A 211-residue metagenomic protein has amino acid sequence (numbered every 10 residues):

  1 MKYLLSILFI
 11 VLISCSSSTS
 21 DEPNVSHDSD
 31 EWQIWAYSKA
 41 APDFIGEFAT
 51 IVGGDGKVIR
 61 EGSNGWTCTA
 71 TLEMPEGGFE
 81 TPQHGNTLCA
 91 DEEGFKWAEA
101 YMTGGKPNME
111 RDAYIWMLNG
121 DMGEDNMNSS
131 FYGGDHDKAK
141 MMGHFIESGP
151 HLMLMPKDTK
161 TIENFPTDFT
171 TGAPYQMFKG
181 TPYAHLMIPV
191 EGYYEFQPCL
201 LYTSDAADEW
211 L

Functional and structural regions predicted by a protein language model:
M1-L4: Positively charged n-region of N-terminal signal peptides that target proteins for export
I13-S14: C-terminal motif of bacterial Sec signal peptides marking the signal peptidase cleavage site
S17: Short, conserved catalytic or interaction motifs in soluble domains
P23-G104: N-terminal secretory signal peptides
P82-G133: Mid-length scaffold segments of soluble, non-membrane domains
G120-Q197: Beta-strand-rich cores of mature extracytoplasmic or soluble domains
Y202-L211: Single conserved hydrophobic/aromatic residue that forms the stacking wall/gate of nucleotide- or nucleobase-binding
